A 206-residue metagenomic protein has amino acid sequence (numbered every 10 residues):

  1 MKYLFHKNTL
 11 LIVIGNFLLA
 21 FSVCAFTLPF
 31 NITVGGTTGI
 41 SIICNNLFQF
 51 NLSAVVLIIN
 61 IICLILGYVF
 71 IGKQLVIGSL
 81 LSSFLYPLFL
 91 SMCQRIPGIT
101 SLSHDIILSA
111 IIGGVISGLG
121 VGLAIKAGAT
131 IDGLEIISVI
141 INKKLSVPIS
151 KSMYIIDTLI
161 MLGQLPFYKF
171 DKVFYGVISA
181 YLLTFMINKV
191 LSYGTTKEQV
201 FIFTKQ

Functional and structural regions predicted by a protein language model:
M1-K205: Core subunits and conserved enzymes of cellular information-processing and envelope-translocation systems across
